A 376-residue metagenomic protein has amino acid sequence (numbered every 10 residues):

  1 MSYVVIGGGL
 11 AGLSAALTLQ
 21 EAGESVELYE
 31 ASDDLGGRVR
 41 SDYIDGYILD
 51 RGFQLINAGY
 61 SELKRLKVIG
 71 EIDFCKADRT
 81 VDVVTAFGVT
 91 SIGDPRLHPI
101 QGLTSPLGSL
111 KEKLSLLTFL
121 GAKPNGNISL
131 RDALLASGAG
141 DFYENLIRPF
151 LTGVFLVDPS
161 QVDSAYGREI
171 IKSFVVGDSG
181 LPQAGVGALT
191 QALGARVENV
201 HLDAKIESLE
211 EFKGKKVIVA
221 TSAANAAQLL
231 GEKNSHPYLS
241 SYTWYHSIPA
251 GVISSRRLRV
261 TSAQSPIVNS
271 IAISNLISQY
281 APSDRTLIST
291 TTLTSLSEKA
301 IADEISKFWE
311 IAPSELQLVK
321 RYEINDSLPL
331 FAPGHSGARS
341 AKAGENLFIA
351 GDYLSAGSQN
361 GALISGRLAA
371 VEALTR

Functional and structural regions predicted by a protein language model:
S2-L28, A370: N-terminal Rossmann-like FAD-binding beta1-loop-alpha1 element of flavoenzymes
A11, D34, A224: Conserved Rossmann-like nucleotide-cofactor binding loop
Q20-I44: Glycine-rich FAD pyrophosphate-binding loop
S41-R65: N-terminal glycine-rich dinucleotide-binding loop that anchors FAD/FMN and/or NAD(P) in oxidoreductases
G59-Q161, K172-V176: Mobile amphipathic helical/loop "lid" adjacent to a hydrophobic cofactor/ligand pocket
Y166-K216: Helical element adjacent to the flavin cofactor pocket in flavoenzyme catalytic cores
E207-W309: Mid-domain catalytic core of redox enzymes that form a hydrophobic substrate pocket/lid adjacent to a catalytic redox
Q279-R376: Conserved flavin/dinucleotide-binding core of flavoenzymes
